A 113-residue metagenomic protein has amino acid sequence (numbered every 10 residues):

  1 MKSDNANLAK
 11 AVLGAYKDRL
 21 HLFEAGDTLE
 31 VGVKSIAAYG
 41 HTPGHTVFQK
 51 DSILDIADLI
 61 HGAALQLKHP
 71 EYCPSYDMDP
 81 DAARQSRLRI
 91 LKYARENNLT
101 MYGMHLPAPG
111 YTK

Functional and structural regions predicted by a protein language model:
M1-A37, A82-N98: Metallo-beta-lactamase
M1-S3, T46-Q49: A short secondary-structure junction signal
L20, L29-E30, T42-H45, P74: A broad, structure-centric signal for solvent-exposed, well-ordered loop/edge residues that line or flank functional
E24, A37-Y39, A57-D58, G103: Pocket-edge structural micro-motifs
G32, D51-S52: Beta-strand-connecting loop/turn residues
K34-F48: Active-site glycine- and acidic-residue-rich loops that bind and position anionic ligands or nucleotide-like cofactors
H45, S52-K113: Cap/insert and terminal regions of metallo-dependent hydrolase folds
